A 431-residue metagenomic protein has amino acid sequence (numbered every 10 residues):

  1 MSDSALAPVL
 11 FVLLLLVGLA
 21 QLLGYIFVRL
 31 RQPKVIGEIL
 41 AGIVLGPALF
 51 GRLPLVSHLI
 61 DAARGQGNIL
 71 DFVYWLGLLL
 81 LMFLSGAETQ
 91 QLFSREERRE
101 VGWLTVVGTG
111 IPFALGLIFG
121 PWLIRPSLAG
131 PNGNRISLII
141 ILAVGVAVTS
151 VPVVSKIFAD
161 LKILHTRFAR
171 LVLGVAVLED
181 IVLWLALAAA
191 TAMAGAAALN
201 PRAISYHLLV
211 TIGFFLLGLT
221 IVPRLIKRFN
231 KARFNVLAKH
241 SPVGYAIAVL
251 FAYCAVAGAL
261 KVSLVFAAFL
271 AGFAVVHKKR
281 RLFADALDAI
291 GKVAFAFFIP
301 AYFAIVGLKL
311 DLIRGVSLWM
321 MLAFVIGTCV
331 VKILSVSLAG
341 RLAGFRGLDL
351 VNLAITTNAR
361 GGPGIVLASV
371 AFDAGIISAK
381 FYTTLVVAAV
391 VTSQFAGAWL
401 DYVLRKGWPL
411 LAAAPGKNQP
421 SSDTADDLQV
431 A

Functional and structural regions predicted by a protein language model:
M1, L6, L225-Y245, R280-A289 (+1 more regions): Intrinsically disordered, low-complexity non-transmembrane regions of multi-pass membrane transporters
S2-L16, G65-M82, G133-T149, Y206-L217 (+3 more regions): Structural signature of hydrophobic alpha-helical transmembrane segments
G18-R29, R52, Q91-L161, I305-A389 (+1 more regions): Transmembrane alpha-helices that form the ion-translocation and gating core of multi-pass ion transport proteins
L19-F27, L45, L49, L53 (+16 more regions): Alpha-helical membrane-inserting segments
E38-F50, L104-L117, I141, G174-A188 (+4 more regions): Small-residue-rich segments of transmembrane alpha-helices in multi-pass membrane proteins, especially helix faces
L45-E100, K231-A238, P242-F324, F345: Membrane-interface junctions of multi-pass transporters
Q90-E96, L128, S155-L178, V182-I212 (+1 more regions): Alpha-helical transmembrane bundle and helix-membrane interface signal in multi-pass integral membrane proteins
W122-P126, I204-R228, L338-F345, A388-V430: Juxtamembrane and boundary regions of transmembrane helices in multi-pass small-molecule transporters and channels
